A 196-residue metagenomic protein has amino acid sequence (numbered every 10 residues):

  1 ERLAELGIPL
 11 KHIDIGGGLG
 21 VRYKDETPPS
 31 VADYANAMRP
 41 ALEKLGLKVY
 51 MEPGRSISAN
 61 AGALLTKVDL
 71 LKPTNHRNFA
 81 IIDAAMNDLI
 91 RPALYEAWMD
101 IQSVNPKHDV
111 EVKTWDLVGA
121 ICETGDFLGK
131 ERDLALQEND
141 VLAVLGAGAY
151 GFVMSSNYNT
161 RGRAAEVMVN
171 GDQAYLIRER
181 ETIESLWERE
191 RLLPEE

Functional and structural regions predicted by a protein language model:
E1-A4, L10-I15, T114: Solvent-exposed, well-ordered amphipathic alpha-helical segments that flank/support binding or catalytic loops
R2-L6, Y34-G46: Alpha-helix-loop-beta-strand connector modules within alpha/beta enzyme cores
L6-H12, K48-P53: Flexible, glycine/charged-enriched surface loops at secondary-structure junctions
I13-R22, P53-R55: Glycine-rich beta-strand-to-loop/alpha-helix junction loops that act as flexible
K24-P29: Short, solvent-exposed loop/turn segments at secondary-structure boundaries
A37, G46-E196: Charged (often Lys/Glu-rich) extended helix/loop segments that serve as interaction or gating elements
